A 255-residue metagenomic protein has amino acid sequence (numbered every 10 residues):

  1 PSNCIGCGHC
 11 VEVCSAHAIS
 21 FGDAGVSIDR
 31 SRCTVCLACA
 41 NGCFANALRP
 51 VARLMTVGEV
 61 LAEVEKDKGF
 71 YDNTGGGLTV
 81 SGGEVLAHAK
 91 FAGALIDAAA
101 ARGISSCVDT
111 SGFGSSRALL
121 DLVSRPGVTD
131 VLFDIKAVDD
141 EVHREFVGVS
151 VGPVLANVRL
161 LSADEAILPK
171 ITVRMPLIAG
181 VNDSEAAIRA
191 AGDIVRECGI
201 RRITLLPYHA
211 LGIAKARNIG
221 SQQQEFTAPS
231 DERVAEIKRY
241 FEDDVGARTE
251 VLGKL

Functional and structural regions predicted by a protein language model:
P1-H9, V26-V35, T79: N-terminal pre-triad scaffold of radical SAM enzymes
H9-I28, A38-L54: Iron-sulfur cluster-binding cysteine motifs and their immediate structural context in ferredoxin-like electron-transfer
H17, N46, A98-R102, D244-V245: Conserved dinucleotide-binding and phosphotransfer motif residues
R32, R53-E59: FAD-binding FR-type
G58-A214: Conserved AdoMet/S-adenosylmethionine-binding subsite of the radical SAM
E185-R189, D193-C198, L206, A235-L255: C-terminal accessory regions of radical SAM enzymes
D193, G199-R201, A216-E242: A structural motif corresponding to the C-terminal lobe/cap of the Radical SAM core domain
